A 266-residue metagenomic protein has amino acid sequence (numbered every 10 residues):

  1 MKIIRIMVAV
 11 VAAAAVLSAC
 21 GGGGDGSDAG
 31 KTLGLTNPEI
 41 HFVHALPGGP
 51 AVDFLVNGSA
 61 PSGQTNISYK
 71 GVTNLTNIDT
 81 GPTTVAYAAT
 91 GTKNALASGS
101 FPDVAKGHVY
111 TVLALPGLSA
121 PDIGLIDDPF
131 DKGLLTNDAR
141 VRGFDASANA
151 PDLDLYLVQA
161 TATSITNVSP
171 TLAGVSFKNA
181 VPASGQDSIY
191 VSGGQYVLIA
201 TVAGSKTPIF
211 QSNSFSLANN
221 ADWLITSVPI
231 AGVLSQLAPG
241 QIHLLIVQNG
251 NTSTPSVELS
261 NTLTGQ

Functional and structural regions predicted by a protein language model:
M1-V8: Bacterial N-terminal signal peptides that target proteins for export
V16-A19: C-terminal motif of bacterial Sec signal peptides marking the signal peptidase cleavage site
G21-Q266: Intrinsically disordered, low-complexity polar regions and short flexible loop motifs
